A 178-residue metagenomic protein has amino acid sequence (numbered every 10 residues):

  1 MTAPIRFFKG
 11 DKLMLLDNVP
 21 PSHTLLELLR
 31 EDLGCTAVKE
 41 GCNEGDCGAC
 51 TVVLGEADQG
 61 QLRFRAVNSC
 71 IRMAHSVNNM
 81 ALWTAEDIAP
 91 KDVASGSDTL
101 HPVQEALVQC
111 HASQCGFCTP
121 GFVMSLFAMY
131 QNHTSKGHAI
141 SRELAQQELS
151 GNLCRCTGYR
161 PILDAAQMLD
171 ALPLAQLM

Functional and structural regions predicted by a protein language model:
M1-M178: Signature of N-terminal electron-transfer/Fe-S-associated modules in redox systems
